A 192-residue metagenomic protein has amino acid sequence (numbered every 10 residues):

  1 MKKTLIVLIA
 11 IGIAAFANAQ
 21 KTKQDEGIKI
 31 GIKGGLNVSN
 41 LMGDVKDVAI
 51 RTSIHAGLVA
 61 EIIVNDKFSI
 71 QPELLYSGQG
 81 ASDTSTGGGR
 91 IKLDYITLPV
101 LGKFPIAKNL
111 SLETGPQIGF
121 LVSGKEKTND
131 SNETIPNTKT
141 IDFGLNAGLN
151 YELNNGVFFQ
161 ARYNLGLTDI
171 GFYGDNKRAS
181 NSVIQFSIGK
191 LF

Functional and structural regions predicted by a protein language model:
M1-D25, K33, I188-F192: Bacterial Sec-dependent N-terminal signal peptides
E26-I28, V48-I54, K92-I96, K139-L145 (+1 more regions): Residues that define the transmembrane beta-barrel architecture of outer-membrane proteins
L36-N40, I62, Y76-G80, I118-V122 (+2 more regions): Transmembrane beta-strands of outer-membrane beta-barrel pores
N37, A147-F158, L165, S180-F192: Outer-membrane beta-barrel "beta-signal"
M42-V48, S82-G89, G124-S131, G171-N176: Outer-membrane beta-barrel translocator domains and adjoining extracellular loop/strand segments of Gram-negative
G57-V59, P99-L101, G148, S187-G189: Outer-membrane beta-barrel architecture
K67-I70, L110-L112, N155-A161: Repeated loop/turn-to-beta-strand initiation elements of outer-membrane beta-barrel proteins
